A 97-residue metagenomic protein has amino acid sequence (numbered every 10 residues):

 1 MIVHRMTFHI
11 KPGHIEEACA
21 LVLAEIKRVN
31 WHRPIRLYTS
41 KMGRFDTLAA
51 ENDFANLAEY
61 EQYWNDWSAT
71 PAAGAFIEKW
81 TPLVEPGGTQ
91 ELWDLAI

Functional and structural regions predicted by a protein language model:
M1-A73, K79-I97: Short S/T/G/P-rich N-terminal loop/turn motif that feeds into the first structured element of a domain
